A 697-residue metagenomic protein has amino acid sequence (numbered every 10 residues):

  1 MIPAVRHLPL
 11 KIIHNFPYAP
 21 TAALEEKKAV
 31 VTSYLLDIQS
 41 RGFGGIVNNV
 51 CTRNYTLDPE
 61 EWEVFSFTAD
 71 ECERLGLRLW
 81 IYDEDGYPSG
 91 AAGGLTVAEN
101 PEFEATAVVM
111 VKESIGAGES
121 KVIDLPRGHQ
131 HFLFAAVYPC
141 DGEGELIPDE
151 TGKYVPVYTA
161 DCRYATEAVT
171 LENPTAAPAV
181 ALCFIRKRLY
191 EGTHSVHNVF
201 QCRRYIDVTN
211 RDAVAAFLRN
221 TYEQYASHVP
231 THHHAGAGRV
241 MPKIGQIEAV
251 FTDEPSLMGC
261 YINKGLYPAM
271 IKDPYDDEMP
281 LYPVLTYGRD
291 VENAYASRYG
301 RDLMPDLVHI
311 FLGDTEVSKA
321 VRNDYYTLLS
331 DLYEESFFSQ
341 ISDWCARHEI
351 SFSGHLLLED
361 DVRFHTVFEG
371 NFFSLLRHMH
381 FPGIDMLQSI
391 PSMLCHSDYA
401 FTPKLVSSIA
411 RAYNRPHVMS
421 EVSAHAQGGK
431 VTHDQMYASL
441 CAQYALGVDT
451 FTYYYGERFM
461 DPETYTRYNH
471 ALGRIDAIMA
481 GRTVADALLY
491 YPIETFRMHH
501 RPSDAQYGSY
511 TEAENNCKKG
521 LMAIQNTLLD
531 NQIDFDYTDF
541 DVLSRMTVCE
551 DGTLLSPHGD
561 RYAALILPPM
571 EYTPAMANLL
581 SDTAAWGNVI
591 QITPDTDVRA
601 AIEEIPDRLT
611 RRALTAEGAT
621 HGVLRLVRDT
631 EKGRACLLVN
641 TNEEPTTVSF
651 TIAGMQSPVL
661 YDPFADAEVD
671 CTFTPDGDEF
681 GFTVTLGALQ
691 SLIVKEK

Functional and structural regions predicted by a protein language model:
M1-P3: Acidic, contiguous N-terminal accessory segments
V5-S33, G44-C51, T56-S89, G93-G94 (+3 more regions): Carbohydrate-binding surfaces of carbohydrate-active enzymes
N48-P174, A179-A215, A237-V240: Acidic/aromatic-lined carbohydrate-recognition and catalytic surfaces of CAZymes acting on diverse glycans
Y222-V229: Zn2+-dependent metallopeptidase catalytic core
